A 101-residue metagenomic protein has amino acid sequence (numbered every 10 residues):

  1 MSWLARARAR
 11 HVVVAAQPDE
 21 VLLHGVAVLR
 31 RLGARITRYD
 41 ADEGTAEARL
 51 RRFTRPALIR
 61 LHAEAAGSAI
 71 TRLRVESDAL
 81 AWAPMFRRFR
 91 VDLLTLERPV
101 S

Functional and structural regions predicted by a protein language model:
M1-S101: Ser/Thr-rich, low-complexity intrinsically disordered terminal regions
